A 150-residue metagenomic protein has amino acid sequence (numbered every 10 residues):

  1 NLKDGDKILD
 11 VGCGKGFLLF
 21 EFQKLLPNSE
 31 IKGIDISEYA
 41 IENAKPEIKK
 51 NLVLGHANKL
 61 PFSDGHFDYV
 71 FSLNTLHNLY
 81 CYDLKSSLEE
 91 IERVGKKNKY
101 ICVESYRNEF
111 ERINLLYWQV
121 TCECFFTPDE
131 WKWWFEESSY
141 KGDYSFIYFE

Functional and structural regions predicted by a protein language model:
N1-K59, L79-S86, K99-E150: Class I (Rossmann-like) S-adenosyl-L-methionine-dependent methyltransferase catalytic domain, capturing the SAM-binding
L60-G65: Short amphipathic alpha-helix with an adjacent loop that forms part of the alpha/beta core around
F71: A conserved beta-strand element that flanks and buttresses the S-adenosyl-L-methionine
N74-N78: Short catalytic micro-motifs in class I SAM-dependent methyltransferases
E90-V94: Conserved helix-to-beta-strand junction in the class I
